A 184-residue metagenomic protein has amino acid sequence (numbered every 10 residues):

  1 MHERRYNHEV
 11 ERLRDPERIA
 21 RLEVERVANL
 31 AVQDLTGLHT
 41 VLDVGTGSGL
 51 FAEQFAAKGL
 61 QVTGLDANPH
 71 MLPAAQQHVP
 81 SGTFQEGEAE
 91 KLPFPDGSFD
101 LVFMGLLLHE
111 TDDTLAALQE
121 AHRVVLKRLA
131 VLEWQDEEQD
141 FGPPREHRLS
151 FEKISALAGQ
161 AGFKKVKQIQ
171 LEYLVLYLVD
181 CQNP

Functional and structural regions predicted by a protein language model:
E3-R21, F51, L129-L178: C-terminal alpha-helical "lid/dimerization" subdomain adjacent to the S-adenosyl-L-methionine
I19-G37: Conserved alpha-helix/loop element of class I SAM-dependent methyltransferases that forms part of the SAM/SAH-binding
L42, G47-K91: Class I SAM-dependent methyltransferase SAM/SAH-binding core
F103: A conserved beta-strand element that flanks and buttresses the S-adenosyl-L-methionine
H109-E110: A short His-aromatic
L115-L129: A short glycine-rich, Lys/Arg-flanked "PGG" loop and its adjoining helix->strand segment in the class I
V179-P184: C-terminal lobe and adjacent flexible extensions of AdoMet/dcAdoMet transferase-like proteins
